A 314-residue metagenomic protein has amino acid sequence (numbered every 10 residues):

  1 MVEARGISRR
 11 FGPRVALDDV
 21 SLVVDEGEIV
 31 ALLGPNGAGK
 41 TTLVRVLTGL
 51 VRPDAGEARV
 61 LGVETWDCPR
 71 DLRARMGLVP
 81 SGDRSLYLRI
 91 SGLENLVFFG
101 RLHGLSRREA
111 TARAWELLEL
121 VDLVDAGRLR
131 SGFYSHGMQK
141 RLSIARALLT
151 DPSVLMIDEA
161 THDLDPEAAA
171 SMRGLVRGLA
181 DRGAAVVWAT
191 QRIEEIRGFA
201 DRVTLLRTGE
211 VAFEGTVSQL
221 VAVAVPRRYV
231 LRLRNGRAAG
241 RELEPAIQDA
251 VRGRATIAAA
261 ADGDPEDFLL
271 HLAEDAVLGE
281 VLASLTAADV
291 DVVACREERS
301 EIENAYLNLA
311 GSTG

Functional and structural regions predicted by a protein language model:
T48: Helix-to-loop junction immediately C-terminal to a conserved catalytic motif
V97, R101, R108-A126: Conserved ABC ATPase "signature" region
D151: Conserved catalytic motifs of ABC-family nucleotide-binding domains
L155-E159: Catalytic Walker B motif of ABC-type/P-loop ATPase nucleotide-binding domains
R173-L269: ABC transporter nucleotide-binding domain
